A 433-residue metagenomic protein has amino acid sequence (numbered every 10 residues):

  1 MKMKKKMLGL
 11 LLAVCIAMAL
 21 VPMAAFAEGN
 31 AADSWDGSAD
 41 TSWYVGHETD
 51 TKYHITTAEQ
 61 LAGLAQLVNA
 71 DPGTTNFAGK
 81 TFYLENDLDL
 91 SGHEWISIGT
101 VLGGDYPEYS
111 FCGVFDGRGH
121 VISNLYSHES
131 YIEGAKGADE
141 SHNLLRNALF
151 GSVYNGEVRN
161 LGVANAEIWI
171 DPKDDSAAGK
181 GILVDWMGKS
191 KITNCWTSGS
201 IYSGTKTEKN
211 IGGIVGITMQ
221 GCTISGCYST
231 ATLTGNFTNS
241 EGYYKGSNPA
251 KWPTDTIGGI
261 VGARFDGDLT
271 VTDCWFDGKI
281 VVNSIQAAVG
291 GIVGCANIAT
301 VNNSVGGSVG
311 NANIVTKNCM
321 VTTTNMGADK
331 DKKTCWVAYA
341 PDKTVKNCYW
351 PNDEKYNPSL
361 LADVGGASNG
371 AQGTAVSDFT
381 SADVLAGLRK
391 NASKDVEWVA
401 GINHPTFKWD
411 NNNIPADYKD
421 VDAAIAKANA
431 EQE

Functional and structural regions predicted by a protein language model:
M1-K4: N-terminal secretory signal peptides that target proteins for export/translocation
M7-I16: Sec-dependent N-terminal signal peptides
M18-F26: C-terminal segment of classical bacterial N-terminal signal peptides
F26-E433: Surface-exposed repetitive/solenoidal architectures
